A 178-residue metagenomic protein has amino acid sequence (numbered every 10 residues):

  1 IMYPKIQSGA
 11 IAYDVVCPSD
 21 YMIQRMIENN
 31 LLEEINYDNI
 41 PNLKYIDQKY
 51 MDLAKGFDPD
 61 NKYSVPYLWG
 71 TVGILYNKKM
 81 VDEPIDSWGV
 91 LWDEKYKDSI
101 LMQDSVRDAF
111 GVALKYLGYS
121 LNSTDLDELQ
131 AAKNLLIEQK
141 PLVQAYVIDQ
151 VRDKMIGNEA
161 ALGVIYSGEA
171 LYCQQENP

Functional and structural regions predicted by a protein language model:
M2-P4, P59-D60: N-terminal post-signal-peptidase region of extra-cytosolic proteins
M2-Y3, Y45-I46, F110, C173-Q174: Short Asp/Glu-rich motifs
P4-I11: Short, well-structured alpha-helical segments in soluble
I6, N30, L114, Q174-N177: Short, flexible helix/strand-to-coil boundary loops that buttress conserved ligand/catalytic motifs in alpha/beta
A12-Y13, C17-E159: Extracytoplasmic ligand-binding site segments that recognize negatively charged/polar headgroups
M22-R25, I156, L162-P178: A ligand-binding cleft/hinge motif common to bilobed small-molecule-binding domains
